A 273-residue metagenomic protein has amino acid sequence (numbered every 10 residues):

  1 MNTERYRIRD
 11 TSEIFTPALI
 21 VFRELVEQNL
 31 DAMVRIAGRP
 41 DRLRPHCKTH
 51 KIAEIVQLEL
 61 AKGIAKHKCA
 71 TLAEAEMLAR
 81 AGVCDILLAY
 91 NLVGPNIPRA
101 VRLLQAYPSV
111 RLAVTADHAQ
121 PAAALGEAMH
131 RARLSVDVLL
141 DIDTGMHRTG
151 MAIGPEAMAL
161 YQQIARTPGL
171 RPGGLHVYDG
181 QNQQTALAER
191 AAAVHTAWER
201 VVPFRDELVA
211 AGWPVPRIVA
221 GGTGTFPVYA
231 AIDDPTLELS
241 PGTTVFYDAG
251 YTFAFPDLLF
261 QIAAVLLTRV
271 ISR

Functional and structural regions predicted by a protein language model:
N2-V21: Generic N-terminal amphipathic, Lys/Arg-enriched alpha-helix
N2-Y6, L25-I55, K68: N-terminal glycine-rich anion-binding loops that anchor highly charged ligand groups
I36-P45, E59-A65, S135, G212-I218: Short beta-strand/loop segments at the ligand-binding rim of alpha/beta enzyme cores
H46-L187: Active-site-proximal beta-alpha core segment in soluble small-molecule metabolic enzymes
D137, D143-L258: Active-site loop/helix belt of alpha/beta enzymes
F260-L267: Short coil-to-beta-strand transition motifs
